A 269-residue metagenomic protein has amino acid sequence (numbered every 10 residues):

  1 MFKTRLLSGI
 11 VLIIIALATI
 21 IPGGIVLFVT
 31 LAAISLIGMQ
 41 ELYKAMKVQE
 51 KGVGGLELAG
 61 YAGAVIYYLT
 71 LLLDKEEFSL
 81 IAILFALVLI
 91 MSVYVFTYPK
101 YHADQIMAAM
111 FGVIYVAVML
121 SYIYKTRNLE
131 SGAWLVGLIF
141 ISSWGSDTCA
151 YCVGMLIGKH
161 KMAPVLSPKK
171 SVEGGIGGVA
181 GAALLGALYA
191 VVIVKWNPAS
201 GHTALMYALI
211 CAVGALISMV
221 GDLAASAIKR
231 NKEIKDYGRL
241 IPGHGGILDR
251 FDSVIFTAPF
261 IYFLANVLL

Functional and structural regions predicted by a protein language model:
F2-A212: Membrane-embedded alpha-helical bundles of polytopic integral membrane proteins
W144-M155, S218-R230: Short helical (or helix-break) motifs at transmembrane helix termini and adjacent helical loops in multi-pass membrane
M155-L156, A227-E233, I255, P259-F260: Re-entrant/interfacial helical elements at transmembrane boundaries that shape and gate the permeation pathway
S167, S171, G246, P259: Residue-level recognition of oxygen-bearing side chains
A212-V220, I247-I255: Hydrophobic transmembrane alpha-helical segments of multi-pass transport and channel proteins
R230-S253: Interfacial loop-to-transmembrane junctions
Y262-L269: Juxtamembrane boundary at the C-terminal end of a transmembrane helix
